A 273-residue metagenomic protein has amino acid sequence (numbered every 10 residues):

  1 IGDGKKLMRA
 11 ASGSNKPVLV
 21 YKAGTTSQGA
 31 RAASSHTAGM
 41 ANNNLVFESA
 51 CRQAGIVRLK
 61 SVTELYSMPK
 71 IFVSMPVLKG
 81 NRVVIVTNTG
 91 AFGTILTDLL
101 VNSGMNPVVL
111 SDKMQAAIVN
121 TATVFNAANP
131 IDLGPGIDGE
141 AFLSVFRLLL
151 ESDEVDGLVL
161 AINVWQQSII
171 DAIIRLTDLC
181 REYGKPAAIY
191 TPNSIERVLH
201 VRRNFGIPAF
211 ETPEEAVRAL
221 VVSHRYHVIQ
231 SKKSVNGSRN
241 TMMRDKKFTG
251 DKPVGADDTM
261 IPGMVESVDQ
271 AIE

Functional and structural regions predicted by a protein language model:
I1-E273: Catalytic-core regions of core metabolic enzymes, especially those transforming organic acids/acyl-group intermediates
